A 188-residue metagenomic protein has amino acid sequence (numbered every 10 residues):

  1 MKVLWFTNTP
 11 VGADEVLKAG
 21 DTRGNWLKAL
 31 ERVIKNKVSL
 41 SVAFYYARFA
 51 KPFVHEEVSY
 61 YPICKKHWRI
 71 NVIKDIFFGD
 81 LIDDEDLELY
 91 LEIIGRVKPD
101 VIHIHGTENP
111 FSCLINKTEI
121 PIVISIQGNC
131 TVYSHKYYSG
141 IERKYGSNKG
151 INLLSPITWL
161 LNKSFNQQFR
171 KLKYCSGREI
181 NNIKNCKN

Functional and structural regions predicted by a protein language model:
M1-V54, V58-S59, K184: N-terminal subdomain of nucleotide-sugar transferases
V3-L4, T118-L160: Active-site proximal beta-strand in glycosyltransferases
W5-P10, I63-K66, I126-Q127: Short loop/turn segments at strand-loop or loop-helix junctions that form parts of catalytic or ligand-binding pockets
V16-K18, P52-E56, V72-K74, N116 (+2 more regions): Short aromatic-enriched loop/helix-cap "lid" or pocket-rim segments at secondary-structure transitions that line
A29-L30, S147-K187: Membrane-proximal helix-turn-helix segments that form the acceptor-binding/catalytic region of lipid-linked
V42-V97: A conserved catalytic-core segment of Leloir-type glycosyltransferases
E92-N109, I115, V123: Short N-terminal targeting/anchoring amphipathic segment
D100, K187-N188: Conserved acidic residues
